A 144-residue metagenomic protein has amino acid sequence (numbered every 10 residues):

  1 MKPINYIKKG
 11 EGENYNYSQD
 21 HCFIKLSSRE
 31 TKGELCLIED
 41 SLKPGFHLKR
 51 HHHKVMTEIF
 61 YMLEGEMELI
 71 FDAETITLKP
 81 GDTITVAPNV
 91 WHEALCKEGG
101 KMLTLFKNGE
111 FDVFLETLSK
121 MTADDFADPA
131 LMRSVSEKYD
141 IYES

Functional and structural regions predicted by a protein language model:
M1-E34, K120, D125-S144: A short, N-terminal "cap"/entry segment at the start of jelly-roll beta-barrel domains of the cupin/DSBH fold
Y6-K8, A73-W91: Short acidic-glycine-tyrosine-enriched beta hairpin
I24, I38-H53: Conserved short histidine dyad/triad with adjacent acidic residue
V55-M67, D72-A73: Glycine- and acidic-residue-biased ligand/ion/polar-headgroup-sensing regions
L63-E64, K79-P80, E98: A cytosolic small-molecule/anion-sensing beta-strand core signal
P88-D112: Ligand-binding loop in jelly-roll beta-barrel domains
